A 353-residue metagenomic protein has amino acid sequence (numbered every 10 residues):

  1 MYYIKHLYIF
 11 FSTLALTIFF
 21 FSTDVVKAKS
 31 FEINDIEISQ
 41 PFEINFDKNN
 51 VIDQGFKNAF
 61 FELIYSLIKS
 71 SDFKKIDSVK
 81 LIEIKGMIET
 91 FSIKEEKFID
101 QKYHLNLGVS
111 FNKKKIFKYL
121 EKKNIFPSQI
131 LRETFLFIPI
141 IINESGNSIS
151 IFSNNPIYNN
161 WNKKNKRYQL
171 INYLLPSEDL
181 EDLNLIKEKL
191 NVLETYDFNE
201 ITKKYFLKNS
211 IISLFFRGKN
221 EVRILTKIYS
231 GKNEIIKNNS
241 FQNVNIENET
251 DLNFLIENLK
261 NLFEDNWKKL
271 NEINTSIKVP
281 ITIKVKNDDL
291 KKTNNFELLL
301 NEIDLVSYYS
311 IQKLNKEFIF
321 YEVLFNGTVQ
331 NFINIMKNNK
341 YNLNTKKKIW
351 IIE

Functional and structural regions predicted by a protein language model:
M1-S30: Gram-negative bacterial Sec-dependent N-terminal signal peptides
K29-E37, G108, K113, Y205-L252: Amphipathic beta-strand/beta-sheet edge segments enriched in Tyr/Trp
F31-E43, L136-G146, K237-N239: Acidic/histidine-rich, surface-exposed loop or edge segments in extracytoplasmic proteins
E32-N34, Y103-L107, T134, N209-I211 (+4 more regions): Envelope-exposed proteins and targeting segments
N49-S66, G108-I130, K166-L170, I201-Y205 (+5 more regions): C-terminal/domain-edge helix-coil "capping" segments
I52-K75, T134-V192, F296-F320, M336-K337: N-terminal segment of the mature soluble domain
K74-I140, N147-F152: Signal peptide-directed extracytoplasmic domains
G86-K94, I138-I140, N172-E178, L183-T226 (+2 more regions): A short, hydrophobic beta-strand-centered structural micro-motif
